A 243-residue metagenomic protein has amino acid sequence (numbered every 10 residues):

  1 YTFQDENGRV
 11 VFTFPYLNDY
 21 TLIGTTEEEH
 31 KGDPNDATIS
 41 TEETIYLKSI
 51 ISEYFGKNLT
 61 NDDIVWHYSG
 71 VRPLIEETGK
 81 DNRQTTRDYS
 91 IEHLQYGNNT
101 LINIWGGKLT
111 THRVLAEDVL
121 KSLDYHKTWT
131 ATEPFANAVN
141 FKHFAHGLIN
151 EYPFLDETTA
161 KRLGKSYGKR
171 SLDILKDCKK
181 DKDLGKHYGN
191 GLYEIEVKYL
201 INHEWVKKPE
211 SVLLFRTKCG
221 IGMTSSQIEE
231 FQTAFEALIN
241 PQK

Functional and structural regions predicted by a protein language model:
Y1-G24, E28-P241: C-terminal catalytic lobe of FAD-dependent flavoproteins
